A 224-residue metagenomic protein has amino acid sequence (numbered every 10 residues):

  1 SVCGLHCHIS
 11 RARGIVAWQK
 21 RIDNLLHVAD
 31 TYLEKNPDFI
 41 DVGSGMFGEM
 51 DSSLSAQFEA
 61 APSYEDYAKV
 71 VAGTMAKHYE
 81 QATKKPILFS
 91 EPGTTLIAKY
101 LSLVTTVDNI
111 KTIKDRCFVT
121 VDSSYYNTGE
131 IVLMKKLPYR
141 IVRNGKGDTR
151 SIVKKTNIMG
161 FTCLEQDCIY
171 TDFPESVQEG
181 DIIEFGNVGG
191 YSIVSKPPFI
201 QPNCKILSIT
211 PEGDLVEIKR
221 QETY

Functional and structural regions predicted by a protein language model:
S1-N109: Active-site loop/helix belt of alpha/beta enzymes
V70, E80-Y224: Charged (often Lys/Glu-rich) extended helix/loop segments that serve as interaction or gating elements
